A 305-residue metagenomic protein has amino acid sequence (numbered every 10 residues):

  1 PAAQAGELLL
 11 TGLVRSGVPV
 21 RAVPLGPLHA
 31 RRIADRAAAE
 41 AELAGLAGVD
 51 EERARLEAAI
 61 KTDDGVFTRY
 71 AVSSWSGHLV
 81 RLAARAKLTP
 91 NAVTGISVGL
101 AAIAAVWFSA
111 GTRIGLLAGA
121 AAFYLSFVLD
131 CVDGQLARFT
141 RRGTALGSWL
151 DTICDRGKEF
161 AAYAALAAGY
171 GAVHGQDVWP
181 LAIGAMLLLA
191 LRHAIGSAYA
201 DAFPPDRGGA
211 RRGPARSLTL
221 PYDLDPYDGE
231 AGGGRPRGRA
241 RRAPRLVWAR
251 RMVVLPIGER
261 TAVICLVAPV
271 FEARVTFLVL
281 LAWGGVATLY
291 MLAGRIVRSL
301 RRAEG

Functional and structural regions predicted by a protein language model:
Q4-A5, V18-G77, C154-G305: A feature for the membrane-embedded catalytic helix bundles of lipid/isoprenoid biosynthetic enzymes
L8-G17: Basic amphipathic alpha-helical segments that dock to polyanions
E57-A110: Conserved small-residue-rich
G77-A84, G134, R138-R141, S148 (+1 more regions): Short amphipathic alpha-helical coupling elements at transmembrane boundaries
P90-L146: Membrane-embedded alpha-helical segments that form the functional core of polytopic membrane enzymes, especially those
G99, A121, L125, L150-I153 (+2 more regions): Hydrophobic residues within alpha-helical transmembrane segments of multi-pass solute transporters/permease subunits
